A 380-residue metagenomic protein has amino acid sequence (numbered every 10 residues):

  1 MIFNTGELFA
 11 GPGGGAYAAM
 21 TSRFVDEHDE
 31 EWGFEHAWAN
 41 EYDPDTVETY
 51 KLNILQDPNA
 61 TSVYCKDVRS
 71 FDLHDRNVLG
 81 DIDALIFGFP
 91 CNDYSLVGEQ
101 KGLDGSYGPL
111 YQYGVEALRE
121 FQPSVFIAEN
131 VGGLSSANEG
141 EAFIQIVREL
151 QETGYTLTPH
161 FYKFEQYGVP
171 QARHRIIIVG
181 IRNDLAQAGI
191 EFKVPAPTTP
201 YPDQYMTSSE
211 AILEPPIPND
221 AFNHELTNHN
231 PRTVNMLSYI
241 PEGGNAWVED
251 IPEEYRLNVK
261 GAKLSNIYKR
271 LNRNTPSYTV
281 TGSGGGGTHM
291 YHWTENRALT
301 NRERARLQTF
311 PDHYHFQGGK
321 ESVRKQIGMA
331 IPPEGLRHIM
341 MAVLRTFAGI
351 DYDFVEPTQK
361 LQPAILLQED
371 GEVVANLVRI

Functional and structural regions predicted by a protein language model:
M1-H36, E149-E152, F161, R175-I380: S-adenosyl-L-methionine-dependent DNA methyltransferase catalytic core
M1-Q122, G132-S136, E141-I144: Core alpha/beta nucleotide-donor-binding catalytic domains of modification enzymes
R76-V78, G168-Q171: Short glycine-biased active-site loop of nucleotidyltransferases that positions the nucleotide triphosphate and helps
F121-S124, Y155, H174: A short helix->loop->beta-strand "cap" motif at the edges of active sites that frequently abuts
V125-V131, Q317: Short beta-strands and strand-loop turn motifs
V131-S136, F164-G168: Short histidine/acidic/glycine/proline-rich micro-motifs that form metal- and phosphate-coordinating active-site loops
E141-L157: Conserved Class I S-adenosyl-L-methionine
Y155-Q166: Conserved S-adenosyl-L-methionine
